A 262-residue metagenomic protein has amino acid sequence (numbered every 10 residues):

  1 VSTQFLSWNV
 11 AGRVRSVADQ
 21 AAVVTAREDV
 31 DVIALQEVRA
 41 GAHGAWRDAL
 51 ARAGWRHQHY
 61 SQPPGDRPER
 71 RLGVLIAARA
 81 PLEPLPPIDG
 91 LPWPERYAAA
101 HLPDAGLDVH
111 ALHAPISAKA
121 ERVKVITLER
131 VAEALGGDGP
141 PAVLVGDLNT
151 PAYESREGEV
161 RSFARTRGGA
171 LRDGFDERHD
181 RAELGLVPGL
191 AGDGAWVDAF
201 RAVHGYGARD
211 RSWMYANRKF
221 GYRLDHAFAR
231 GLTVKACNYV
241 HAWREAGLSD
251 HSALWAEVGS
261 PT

Functional and structural regions predicted by a protein language model:
V1-A53, D66-V74, T262: N-terminal, active-site-proximal structural segment of metallo-dependent hydrolase catalytic domains
S2-G12, G106-I116, V145: Active-site-proximal beta-strand elements of phosphoester/diester hydrolases
N9-A11, V38-R39, H113-P115, L148-P151 (+2 more regions): Catalytic metal-binding/acid-base residues of hydrolase active sites
V38-S117: Structured beta-strand-rich core segments of catalytic domains in phosphoester-bond hydrolases
G54-Y60, P81-G90, A195-A202, V234-R244: Short secondary-structure junctions
P68-P84, L102, L190-D193, R218-V234 (+1 more regions): Conserved beta strand-loop-helix elements of the APE1-like EEP
T127-F220, L224: Metal-dependent phosphoesterases centered on the DNase I-like endonuclease/exonuclease/phosphatase
R244-T262: Surface polyanion/phosphate-binding segment centered on an Asp-His-Pro turn
